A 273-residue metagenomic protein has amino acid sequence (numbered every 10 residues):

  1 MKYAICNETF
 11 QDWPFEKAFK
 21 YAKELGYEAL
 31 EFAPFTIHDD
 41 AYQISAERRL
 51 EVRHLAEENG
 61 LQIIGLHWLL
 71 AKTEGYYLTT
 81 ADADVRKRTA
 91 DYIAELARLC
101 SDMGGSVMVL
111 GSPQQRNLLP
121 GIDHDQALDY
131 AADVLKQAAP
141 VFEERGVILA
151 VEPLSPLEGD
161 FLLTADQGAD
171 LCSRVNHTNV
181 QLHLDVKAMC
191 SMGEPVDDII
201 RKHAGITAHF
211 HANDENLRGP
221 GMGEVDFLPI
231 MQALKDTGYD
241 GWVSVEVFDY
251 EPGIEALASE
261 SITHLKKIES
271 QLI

Functional and structural regions predicted by a protein language model:
M1-A4, T9-G26, E57, A94 (+3 more regions): Histidine-acidic metal/acid-base catalytic patches
E8, A41-Y42, R86, L128 (+2 more regions): A generic secondary-structure micro-motif detector that highlights 1-2 residue hydrophobic/ambivalent hotspots embedded
T9-Q11, P34-T36, L69-K72, Q114-R116 (+4 more regions): Active-site-proximal loop/turn and secondary-structure-junction residues that shape catalytic pockets, frequently
K17, E57-N59, G75-Q181: Active-site acidic/histidine proton-transfer and metal-coordination neighborhood in alpha/beta enzyme cores
A33-R53, S112, L119: Glycine-rich, proline-tolerant flexible connector loops at the mouths of alpha/beta enzymes
A41-Y42, G75-Y76, L119-P120, F161 (+2 more regions): Short Asp/Glu-rich motifs
R49-G75: Short hydrophobic interaction/assembly module
